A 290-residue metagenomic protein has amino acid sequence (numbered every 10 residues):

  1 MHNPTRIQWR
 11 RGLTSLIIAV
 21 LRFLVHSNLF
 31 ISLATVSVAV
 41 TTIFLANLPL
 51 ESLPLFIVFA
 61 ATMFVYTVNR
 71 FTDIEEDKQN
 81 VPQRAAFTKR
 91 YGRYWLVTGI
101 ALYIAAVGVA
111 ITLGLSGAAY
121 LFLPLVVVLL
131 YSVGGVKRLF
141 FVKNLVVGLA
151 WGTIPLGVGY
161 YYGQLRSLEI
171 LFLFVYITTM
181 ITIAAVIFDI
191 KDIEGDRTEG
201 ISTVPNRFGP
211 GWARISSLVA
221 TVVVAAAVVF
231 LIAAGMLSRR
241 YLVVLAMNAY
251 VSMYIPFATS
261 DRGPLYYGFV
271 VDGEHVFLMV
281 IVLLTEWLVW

Functional and structural regions predicted by a protein language model:
M1-H26, R262-D272, W287-W290: Haloarchaeal acidic low-complexity proteome signature biased toward cell-envelope/secretome components but also
L33-A39, A86-Y94, L145-Y161, N206-W212 (+1 more regions): Small-residue-rich segments of transmembrane alpha-helices in multi-pass membrane proteins, especially helix faces
S37-I57, A105-A119, I154-V175, A227-R240 (+1 more regions): Helix-coil boundary and interhelical linker segments in multi-pass alpha-helical membrane proteins
V58-V109, T179-A227: Solvent-exposed interhelical
Y66-Q79, V127-F140, A185, D189 (+2 more regions): C-terminal ends of transmembrane helices
V81-F87, M236-W290: Extended hydrophobic alpha-helices typical of membrane-associated regions
Q83-G163, Y254-G263: Intramembrane alpha-helical segments
N144-R197, G211-R214: Functional transmembrane core segments of multi-pass inner-membrane proteins
